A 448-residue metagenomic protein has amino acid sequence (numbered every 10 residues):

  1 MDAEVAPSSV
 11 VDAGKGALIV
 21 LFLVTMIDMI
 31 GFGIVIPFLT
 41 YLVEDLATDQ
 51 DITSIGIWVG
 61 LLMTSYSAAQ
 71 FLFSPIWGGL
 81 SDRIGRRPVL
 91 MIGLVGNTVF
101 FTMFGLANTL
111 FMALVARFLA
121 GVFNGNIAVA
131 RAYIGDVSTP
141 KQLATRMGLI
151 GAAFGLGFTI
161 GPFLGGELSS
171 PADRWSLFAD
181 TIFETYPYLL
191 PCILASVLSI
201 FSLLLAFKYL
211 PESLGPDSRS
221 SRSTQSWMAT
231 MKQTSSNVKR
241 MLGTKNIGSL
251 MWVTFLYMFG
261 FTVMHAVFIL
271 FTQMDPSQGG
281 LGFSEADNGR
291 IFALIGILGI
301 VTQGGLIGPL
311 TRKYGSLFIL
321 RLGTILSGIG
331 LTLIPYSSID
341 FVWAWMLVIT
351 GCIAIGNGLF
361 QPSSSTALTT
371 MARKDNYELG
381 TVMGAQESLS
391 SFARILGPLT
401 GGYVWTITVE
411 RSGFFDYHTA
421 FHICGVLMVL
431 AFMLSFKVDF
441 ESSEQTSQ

Functional and structural regions predicted by a protein language model:
D2-K15, P211-W252, Q278, Q448: Juxtamembrane intracellular "pre-TM" segments in multi-pass secondary transporters
Q70-F111: Conserved MFS/SLC helix-loop-helix module at the cytosolic interface between two early adjacent transmembrane helices
L72-G85, V301-S316, W405: Helix-to-loop junctions at the C-terminal end of transmembrane segments in multipass secondary transporters
V95-N108, I325-D340: C-terminal ends and interior cores of transmembrane alpha-helices in multi-pass membrane transporters/permeases
G125-T139, G358-D375: Intracellular juxtamembrane helix-capping segments at the cytosolic ends of symmetry-related transmembrane helices
S170-S196, S284, Y403-M428: A membrane-interface helix-boundary motif in multi-pass transporters
S199-Y209, I334, S365, A420-Q448: Multi-pass alpha-helical transporter architecture, strongest for 12-TM Major Facilitator/SLC carriers used
N288-R312, G323, S327-G330: Transmembrane alpha-helices of Major Facilitator/SLC transporters
